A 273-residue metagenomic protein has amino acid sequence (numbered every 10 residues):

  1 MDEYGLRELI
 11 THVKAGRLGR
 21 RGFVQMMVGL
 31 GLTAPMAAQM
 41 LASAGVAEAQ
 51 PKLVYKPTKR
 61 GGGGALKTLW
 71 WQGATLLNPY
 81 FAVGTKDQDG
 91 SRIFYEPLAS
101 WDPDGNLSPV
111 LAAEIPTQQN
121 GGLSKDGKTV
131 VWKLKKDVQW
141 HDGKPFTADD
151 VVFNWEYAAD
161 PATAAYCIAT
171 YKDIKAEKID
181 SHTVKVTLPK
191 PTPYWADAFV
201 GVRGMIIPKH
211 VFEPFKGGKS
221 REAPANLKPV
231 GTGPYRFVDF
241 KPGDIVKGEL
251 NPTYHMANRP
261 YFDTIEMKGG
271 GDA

Functional and structural regions predicted by a protein language model:
M1-G22, G29-G31, A44-G45: N-terminal secretory signal peptides
Q39-W71: C-terminal segment of N-terminal export signals and the immediately downstream linker at the start of the mature
G63-G73, T129-W132, V184-K185, G233-R236 (+2 more regions): Short, well-ordered beta-strand elements
L69-S124, E156, V230-T232: N-terminal lobe/hinge region of extracytoplasmic solute-binding protein
E114-A164, K185: Aromatic- and charge-enriched surface segment that lines or borders ligand/interaction sites
V131-L134, A223, L250-A273: Ligand-site clamp/hinge motif
A158, I174-K178, V238-E249, E266-A273: Extracellular/periplasmic solute-recognition and catalytic clefts
C167-K216, D239-K241: Surface-exposed binding/hinge segments that line and control ligand-binding clefts or catalytic entry sites
